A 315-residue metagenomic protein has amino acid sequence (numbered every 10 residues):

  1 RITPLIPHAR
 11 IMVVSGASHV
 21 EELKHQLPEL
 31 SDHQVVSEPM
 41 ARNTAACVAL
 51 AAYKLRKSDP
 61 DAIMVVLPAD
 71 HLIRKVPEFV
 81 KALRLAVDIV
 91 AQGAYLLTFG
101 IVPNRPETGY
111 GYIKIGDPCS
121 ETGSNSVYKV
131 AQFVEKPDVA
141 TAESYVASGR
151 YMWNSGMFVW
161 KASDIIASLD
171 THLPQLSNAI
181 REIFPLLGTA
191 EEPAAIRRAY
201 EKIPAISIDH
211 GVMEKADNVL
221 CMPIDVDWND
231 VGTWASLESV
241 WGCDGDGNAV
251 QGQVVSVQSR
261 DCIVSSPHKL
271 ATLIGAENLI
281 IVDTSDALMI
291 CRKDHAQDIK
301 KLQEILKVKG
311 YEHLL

Functional and structural regions predicted by a protein language model:
R1-P68, L72-R84, I101, D294 (+1 more regions): Conserved N-terminal catalytic core of the sugar/cofactor nucleotidyltransferase
H8-A9, S31-D32, D59-A62, Q92-L96 (+8 more regions): Short coil/turn connectors at secondary-structure junctions
M12, M64, A131, M157-F158 (+2 more regions): A residue-level structural signature of the nucleotidyltransferase/glycosyltransferase Rossmann-like core
A41-A46, R105-E107, V139-T141, W228-N229: A short acidic, often aromatic-flanked loop/helix-cap motif at beta-alpha or helix-coil junctions that lines enzyme
A51, D70, I113, K161 (+2 more regions): Residue-level signal for inorganic ion chemistry
V76-Y200, L220, K293: Conserved core of the sugar-phosphate nucleotidyltransferase
A162-L315: Left-handed beta-helix
